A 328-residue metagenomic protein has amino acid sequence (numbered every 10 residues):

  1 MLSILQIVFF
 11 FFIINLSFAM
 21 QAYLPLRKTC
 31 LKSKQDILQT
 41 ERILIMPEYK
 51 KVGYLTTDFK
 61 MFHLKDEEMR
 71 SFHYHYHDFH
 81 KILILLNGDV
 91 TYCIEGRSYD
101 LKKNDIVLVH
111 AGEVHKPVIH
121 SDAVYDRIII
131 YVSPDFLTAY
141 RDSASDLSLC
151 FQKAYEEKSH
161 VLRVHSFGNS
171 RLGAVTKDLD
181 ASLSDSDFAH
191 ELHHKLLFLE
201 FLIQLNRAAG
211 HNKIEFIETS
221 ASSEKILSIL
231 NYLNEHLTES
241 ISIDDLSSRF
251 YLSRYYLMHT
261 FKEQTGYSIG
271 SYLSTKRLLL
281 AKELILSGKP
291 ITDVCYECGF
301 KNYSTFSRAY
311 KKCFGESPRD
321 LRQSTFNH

Functional and structural regions predicted by a protein language model:
S17-M46, E297, S307-H328: …primarily DNA-binding HTH/wHTH and HhH modules…
C30-S33, L38-K65, V118-S184, R207-N212: A hydrophobic/aromatic-rich effector-binding and dimerization subdomain of bacterial HTH-type transcriptional regulators
M61-H77: Conserved short histidine dyad/triad with adjacent acidic residue
Y76-Y92, L108: Short, conserved beta-strand element in jelly-roll/cupin
T91-C93, H115-D122: Short beta-strand His + acidic residue motifs that chelate non-heme Fe in jelly-roll/DSBH and cupin folds
G96-H110: Short acidic-glycine-tyrosine-enriched beta hairpin
L183-E200, S220: All-alpha amphipathic helical-bundle segments outside canonical DNA-binding/catalytic cores that form hydrophobic
Q204-A209, Y232-K276, K289, C295-S324: Basic/polar phosphate-binding segments, predominantly the helix-turn-helix DNA-binding elements of transcriptional
